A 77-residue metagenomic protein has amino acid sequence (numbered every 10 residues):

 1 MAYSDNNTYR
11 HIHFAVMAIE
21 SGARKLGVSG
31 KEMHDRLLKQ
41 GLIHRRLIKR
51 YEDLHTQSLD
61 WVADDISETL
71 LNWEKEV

Functional and structural regions predicted by a protein language model:
M1-N7, H44, E52: Short, charge-rich amphipathic segments
Y3-K31: N-terminal acidic leader/helix
A23-T56: Amphipathic, hydrophobic secondary-structure cores in small proteins
R50-V77: Long, compositionally biased
